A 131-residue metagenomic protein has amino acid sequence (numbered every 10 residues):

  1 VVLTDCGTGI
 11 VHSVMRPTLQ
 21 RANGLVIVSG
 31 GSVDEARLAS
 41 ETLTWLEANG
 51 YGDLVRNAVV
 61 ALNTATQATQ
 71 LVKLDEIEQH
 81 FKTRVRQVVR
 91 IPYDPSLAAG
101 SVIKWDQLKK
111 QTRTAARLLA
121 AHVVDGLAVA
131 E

Functional and structural regions predicted by a protein language model:
V1-V14: Switch II (G3) loop of P-loop NTPases
L3-D5, I27-G31, A58-T64: Conserved beta-strand segments of the P-loop GTPase G domain that flank and frequently precede/overlap
H12-V33: Inter-motif core of Ras-like GTPase G domains
R21-G24, D53-A58, R84-R86: Short glycine-/polar-rich loops that comprise or flank the Walker A/P-loop and associated switch/sensor motifs
G30, W45-G50, H80, D125-E131: Cytoplasmic membrane-interface segments at the C-terminal ends of transmembrane helices
S40-N57, I77-E78: Conserved C-terminal guanine-recognition region of P-loop GTPase G domains, centered on the G4
T64, Q70-K109: Beta-strand-loop-alpha "switch" segments that mediate conformational coupling across diverse proteins
A99-E131: NTP-binding/hydrolysis catalytic cores, primarily Walker-type P-loop NTPases
